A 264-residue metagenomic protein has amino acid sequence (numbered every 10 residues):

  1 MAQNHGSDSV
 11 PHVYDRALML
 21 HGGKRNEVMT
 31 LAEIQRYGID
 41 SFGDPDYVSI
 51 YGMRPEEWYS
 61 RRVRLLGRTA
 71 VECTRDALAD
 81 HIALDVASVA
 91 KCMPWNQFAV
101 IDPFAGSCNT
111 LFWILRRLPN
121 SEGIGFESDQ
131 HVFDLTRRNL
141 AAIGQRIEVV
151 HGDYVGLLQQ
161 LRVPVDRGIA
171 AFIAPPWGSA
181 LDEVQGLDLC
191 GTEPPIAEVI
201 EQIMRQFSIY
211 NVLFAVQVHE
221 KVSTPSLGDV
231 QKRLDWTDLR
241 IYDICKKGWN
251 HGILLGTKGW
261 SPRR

Functional and structural regions predicted by a protein language model:
M1-N96: S-adenosyl-L-methionine
A87-Q97, L118, L161-D166, E201-I209: Alpha-helix termini
P94-G106: Conserved class I S-adenosyl-L-methionine
S107-N120: Conserved SAM-binding loop of SAM-dependent methyltransferases across substrates and taxa, primarily the Class I
E122-E127: Conserved SAM-binding motif I beta-strand of class I
D129-R167: S-adenosyl-L-methionine
V165-R240: S-adenosylmethionine
D243-R264: Core SAM-dependent methyltransferase catalytic element
